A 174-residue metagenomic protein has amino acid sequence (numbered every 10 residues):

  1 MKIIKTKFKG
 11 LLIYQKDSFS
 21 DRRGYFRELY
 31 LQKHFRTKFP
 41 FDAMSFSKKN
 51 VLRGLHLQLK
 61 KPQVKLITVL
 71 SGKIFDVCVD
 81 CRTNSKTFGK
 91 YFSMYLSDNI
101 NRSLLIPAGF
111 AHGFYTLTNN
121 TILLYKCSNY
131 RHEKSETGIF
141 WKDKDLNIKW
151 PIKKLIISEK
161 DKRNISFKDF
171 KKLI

Functional and structural regions predicted by a protein language model:
M1-N99, N120, Y125-I174: Non-catalytic, conserved peripheral segments adjacent to functional cores
L96-N119: Conserved metal-binding segment of the jelly-roll/cupin
